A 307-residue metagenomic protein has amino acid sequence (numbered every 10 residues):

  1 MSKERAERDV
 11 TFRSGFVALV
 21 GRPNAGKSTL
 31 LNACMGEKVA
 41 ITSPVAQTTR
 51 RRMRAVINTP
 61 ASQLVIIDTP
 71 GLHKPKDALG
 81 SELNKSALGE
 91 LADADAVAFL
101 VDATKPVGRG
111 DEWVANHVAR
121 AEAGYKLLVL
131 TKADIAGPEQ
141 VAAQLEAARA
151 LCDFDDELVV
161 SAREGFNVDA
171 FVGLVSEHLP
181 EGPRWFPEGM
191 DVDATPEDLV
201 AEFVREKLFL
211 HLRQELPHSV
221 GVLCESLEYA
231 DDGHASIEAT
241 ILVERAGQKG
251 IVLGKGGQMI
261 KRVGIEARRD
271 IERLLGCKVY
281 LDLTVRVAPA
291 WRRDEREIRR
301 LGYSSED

Functional and structural regions predicted by a protein language model:
S2-A96, V101, T240-I241: Conserved G1/Walker A P-loop phosphate-binding module
G26, N167, M259: Conserved glycine(s) of the Walker
L30-C34, D169-H178, T240-V243: PAPS/PAP-binding and catalytic site of the sulfotransferase fold
A33, E37, V56-P60, E90 (+8 more regions): Conserved, well-folded catalytic cores of nucleic-acid-processing and energy-transducing macromolecular machines
T49, H73-K74, P106-V107, A136-G137 (+1 more regions): Catalytic P-loop NTPase motifs of RecA-like helicase/translocase cores
I57-Q63, E82-E157, E228-D232: Conserved C-terminal guanine-recognition region of P-loop GTPase G domains, centered on the G4
G124-K126, D134-V192, P196: Canonical P-loop GTPase G-domain recognition
P196-D307: P-loop NTP-binding site
